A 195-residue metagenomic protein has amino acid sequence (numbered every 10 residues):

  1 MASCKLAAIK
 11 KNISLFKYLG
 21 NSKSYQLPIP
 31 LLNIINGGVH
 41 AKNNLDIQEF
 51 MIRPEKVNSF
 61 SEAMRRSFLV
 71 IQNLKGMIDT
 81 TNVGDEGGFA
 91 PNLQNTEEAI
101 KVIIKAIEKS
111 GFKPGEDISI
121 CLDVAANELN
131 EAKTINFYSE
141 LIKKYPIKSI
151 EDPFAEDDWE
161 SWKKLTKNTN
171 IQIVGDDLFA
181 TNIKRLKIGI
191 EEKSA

Functional and structural regions predicted by a protein language model:
M1-E131, S139: N-terminal capping/lid subdomain adjacent to the active-site entrance of alpha/beta enzymes
A90, E97-A195: Catalytic core of soluble alpha/beta enzymes
